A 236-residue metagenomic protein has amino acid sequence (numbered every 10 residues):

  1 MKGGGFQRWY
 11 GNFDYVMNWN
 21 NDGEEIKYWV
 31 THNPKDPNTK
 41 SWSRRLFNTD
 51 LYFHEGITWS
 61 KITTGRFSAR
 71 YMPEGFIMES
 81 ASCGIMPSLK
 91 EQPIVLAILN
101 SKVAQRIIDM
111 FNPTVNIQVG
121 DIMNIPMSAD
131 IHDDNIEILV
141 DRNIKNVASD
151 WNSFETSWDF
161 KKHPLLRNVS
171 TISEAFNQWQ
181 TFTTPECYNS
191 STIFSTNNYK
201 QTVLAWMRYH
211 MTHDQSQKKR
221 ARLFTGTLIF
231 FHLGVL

Functional and structural regions predicted by a protein language model:
M1-S80, N189-L236: Segments forming glycine/polar-rich beta-alpha architectures that bind adenosine-containing cofactors
G11-F13, R70-Y71, D109-M110, S149-E155: Short, solvent-exposed loop/turn and secondary-structure capping segments
V16, P34, T114-V115, S173: Hydrophobic alpha-helical segments
N21, T31, M72, Q118-V119 (+3 more regions): Alpha-helix boundary/interfacial micro-motifs
W29-V30, P87, M123, P164-L165: Short alpha-helix boundary/capping motifs
P34, Q118-G120, W158-K161: Short, intrinsically disordered/low-complexity patches at protein termini and at juxtamembrane boundaries
D50, T58-N124, I131, D141 (+1 more regions): Basic, amphipathic alpha-helical recognition segments used for DNA target recognition
N124-L236: Non-catalytic DNA-recognition/assembly elements of restriction-modification systems
